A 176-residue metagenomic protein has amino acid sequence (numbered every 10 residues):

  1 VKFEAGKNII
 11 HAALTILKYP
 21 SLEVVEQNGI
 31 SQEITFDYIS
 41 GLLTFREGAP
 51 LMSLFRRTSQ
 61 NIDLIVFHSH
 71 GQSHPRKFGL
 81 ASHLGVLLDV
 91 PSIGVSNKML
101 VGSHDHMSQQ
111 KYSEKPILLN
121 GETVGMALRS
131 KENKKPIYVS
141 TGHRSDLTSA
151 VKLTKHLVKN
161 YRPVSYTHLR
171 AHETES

Functional and structural regions predicted by a protein language model:
V1-E4: Two-metal-ion RNase H-like nuclease active-site motif
K7-T58: A glycine-rich, hydrophobic loop/mini-helix early in the fold
F45, L51, R57-T58, S73 (+1 more regions): Polyanion-binding surfaces on beta-sheet-dominated domains and ring/shell assemblies
L51-L84, L88-V90: Catalytic-site beta-strand/loop segments enriched in glycine and acidic/polar residues
K77-T123: A contiguous pocket-lining binding segment that forms or flanks enzyme active sites
V124-R144: A charged, well-structured terminal subsegment
N160-Y166: Flexible, glycine/charged-enriched surface loops at secondary-structure junctions
H168-S176: Single conserved hydrophobic/aromatic residue that forms the stacking wall/gate of nucleotide- or nucleobase-binding
